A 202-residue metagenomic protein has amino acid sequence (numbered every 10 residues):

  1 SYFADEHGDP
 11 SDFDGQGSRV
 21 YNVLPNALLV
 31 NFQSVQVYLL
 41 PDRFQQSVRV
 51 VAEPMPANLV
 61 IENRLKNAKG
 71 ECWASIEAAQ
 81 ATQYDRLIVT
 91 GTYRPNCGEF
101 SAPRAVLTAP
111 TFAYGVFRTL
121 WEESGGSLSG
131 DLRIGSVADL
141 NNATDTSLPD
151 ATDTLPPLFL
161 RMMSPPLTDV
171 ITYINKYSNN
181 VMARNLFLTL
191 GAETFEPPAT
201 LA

Functional and structural regions predicted by a protein language model:
S1-A202: Conserved serine DD-peptidase/penicillin-binding transpeptidase domain and beta-lactam-recognizing active-site
